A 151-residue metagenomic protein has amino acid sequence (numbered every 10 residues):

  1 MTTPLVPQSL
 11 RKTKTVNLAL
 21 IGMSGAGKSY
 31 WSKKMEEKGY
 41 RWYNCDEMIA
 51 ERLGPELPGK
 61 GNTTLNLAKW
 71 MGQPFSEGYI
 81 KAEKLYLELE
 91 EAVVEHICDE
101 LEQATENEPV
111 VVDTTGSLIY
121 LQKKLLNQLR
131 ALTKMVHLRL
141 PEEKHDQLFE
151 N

Functional and structural regions predicted by a protein language model:
M1-V16: Extreme N-terminal, non-catalytic leader segments that precede Walker-type/kinase nucleotide-binding cores
M23-A26: P-loop (Walker A) phosphate-binding loop of NTP-binding proteins
S29: Walker A/P-loop
E37-C45: Post-Walker A helix-loop "phosphate-sensing" segment adjacent to the P-loop in P-loop NTPases
E47-N127: ATP-dependent small-molecule kinase phosphotransfer cores that center on conserved nucleotide phosphate-binding segments
R130-N151: A glycine- and Lys/Arg-enriched "phosphate-lid" helix/loop adjacent to the NTP-binding pocket of small-molecule kinases
